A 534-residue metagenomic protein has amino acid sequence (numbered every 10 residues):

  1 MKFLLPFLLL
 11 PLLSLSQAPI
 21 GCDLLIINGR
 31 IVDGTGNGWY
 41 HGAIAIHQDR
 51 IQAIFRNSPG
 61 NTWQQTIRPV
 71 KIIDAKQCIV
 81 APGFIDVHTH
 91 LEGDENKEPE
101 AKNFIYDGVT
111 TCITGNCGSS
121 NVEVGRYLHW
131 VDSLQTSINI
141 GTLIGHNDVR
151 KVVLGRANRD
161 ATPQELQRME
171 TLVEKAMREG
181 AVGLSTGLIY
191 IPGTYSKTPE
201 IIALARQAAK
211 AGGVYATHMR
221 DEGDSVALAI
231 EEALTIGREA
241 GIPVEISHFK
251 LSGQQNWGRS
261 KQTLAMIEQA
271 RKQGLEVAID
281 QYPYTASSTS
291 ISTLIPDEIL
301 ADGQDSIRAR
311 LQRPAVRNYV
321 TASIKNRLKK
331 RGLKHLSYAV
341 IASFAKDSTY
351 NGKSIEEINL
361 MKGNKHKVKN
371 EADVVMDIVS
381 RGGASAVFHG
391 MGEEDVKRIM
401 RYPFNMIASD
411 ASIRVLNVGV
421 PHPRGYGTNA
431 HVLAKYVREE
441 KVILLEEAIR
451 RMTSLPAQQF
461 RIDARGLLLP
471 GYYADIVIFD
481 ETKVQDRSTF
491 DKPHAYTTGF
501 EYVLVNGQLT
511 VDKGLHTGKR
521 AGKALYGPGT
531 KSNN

Functional and structural regions predicted by a protein language model:
M1-I20: Bacterial Sec-dependent N-terminal signal peptides
P19-L25, I31-G83: Histidine-rich, glycine-flanked metal-binding segment
G29, I307, R398-F404, D410 (+1 more regions): C-terminal cap of metal-dependent C-N hydrolases
G29, I44, D49, Q77 (+13 more regions): Divalent metal-coordination and catalytic microenvironments
I31-A43, E356, G383-V396, E440-I449 (+1 more regions): Acidic, glycine-enriched loop/beta-strand segments at the rims of small-molecule binding/catalytic pockets
A75-V80, F84-L91, N96-T186, A205-G212 (+2 more regions): Divalent-metal coordination cores built from histidine and acidic residues
L143-I144, D148, V152-P163, M169-I191 (+4 more regions): Active-site neighborhoods of metal-dependent hydrolases
K175-A233: Divalent metal-binding pocket/active-site signature
